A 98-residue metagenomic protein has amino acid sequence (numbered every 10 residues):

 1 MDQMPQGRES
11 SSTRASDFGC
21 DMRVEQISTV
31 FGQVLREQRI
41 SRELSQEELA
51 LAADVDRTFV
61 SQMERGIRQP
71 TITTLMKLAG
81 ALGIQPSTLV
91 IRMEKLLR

Functional and structural regions predicted by a protein language model:
M1-R42, E47, L51, G80 (+2 more regions): N-terminal flexible/basic segments that precede or flank functional cores
T29, R68-Q69: Short alpha-helix boundary/capping motifs
L35, Q46, R57, I72-L75: Helix-turn-helix DNA-binding elements, focusing on the entry/boundary residues of the two helices that contact DNA
D54-R68: Recognition helix of helix-turn-helix/homeodomain-like DNA-binding domains that insert into the DNA major groove
E64, T74, M93: DNA major-groove recognition helix of helix-turn-helix
T73-T88: DNA major-groove recognition helix of helix-turn-helix/homeodomain DNA-binding modules
